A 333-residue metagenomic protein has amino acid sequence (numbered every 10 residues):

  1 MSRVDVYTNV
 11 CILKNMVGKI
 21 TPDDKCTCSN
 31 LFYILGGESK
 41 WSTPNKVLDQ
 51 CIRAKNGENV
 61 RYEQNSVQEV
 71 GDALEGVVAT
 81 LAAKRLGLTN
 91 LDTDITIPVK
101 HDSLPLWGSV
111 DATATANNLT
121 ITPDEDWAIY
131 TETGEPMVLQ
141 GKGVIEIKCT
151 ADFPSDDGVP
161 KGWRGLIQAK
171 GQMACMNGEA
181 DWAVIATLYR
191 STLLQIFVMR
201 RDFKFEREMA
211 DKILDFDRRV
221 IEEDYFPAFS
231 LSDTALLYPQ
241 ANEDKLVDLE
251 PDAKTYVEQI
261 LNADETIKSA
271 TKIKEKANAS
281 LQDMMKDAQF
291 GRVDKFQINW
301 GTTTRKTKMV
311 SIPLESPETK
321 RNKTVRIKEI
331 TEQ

Functional and structural regions predicted by a protein language model:
M1-Q333: Accessory terminal regions of nucleic-acid processing enzymes
